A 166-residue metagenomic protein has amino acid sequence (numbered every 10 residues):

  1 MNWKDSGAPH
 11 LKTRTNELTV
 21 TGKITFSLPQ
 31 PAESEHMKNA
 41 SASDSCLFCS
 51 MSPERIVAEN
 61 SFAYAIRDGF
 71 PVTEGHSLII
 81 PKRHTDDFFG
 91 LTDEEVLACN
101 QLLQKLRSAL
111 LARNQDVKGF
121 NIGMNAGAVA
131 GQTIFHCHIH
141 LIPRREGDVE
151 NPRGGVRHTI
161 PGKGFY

Functional and structural regions predicted by a protein language model:
N2-W3, G7-L11, N16-Y166: HIT superfamily nucleotide-processing domains
